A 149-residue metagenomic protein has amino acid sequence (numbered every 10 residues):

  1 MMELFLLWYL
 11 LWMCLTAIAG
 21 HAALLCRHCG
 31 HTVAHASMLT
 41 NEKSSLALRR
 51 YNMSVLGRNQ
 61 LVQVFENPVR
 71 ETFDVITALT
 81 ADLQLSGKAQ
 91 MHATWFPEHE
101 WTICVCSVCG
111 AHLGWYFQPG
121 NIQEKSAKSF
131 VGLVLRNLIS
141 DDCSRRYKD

Functional and structural regions predicted by a protein language model:
M1-Y9: Classical eukaryotic N-terminal signal peptides for Sec-dependent ER targeting/secretion, especially the positively
W8-D149: A short Gly-Trp-Pro
